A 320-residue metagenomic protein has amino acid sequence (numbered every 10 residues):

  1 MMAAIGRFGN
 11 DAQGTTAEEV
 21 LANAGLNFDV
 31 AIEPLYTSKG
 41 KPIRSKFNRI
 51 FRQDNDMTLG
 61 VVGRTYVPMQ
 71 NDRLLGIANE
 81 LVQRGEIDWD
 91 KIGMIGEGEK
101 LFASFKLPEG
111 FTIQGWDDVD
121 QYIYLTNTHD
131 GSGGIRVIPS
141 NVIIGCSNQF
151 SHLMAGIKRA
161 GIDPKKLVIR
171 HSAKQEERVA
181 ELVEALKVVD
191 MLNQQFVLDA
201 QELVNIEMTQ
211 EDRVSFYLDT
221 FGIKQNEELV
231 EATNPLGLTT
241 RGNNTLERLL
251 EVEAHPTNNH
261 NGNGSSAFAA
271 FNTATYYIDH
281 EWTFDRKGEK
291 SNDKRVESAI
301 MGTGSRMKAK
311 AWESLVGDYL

Functional and structural regions predicted by a protein language model:
M1-I95: N-terminal low-complexity, intrinsically disordered segments
M1-Y36, G110-L320: Intrinsically disordered, low-complexity regions enriched in serine/threonine
I50, A103-F105, L125: Generic structural hydrophobic/aromatic packing signal, biased to beta-strands
D72, E99-L101, V119: Residues at beta-strand starts and edge strands
Q83-I113, I300, S314-Y319: Ser/Thr-rich, low-complexity intrinsically disordered terminal regions
